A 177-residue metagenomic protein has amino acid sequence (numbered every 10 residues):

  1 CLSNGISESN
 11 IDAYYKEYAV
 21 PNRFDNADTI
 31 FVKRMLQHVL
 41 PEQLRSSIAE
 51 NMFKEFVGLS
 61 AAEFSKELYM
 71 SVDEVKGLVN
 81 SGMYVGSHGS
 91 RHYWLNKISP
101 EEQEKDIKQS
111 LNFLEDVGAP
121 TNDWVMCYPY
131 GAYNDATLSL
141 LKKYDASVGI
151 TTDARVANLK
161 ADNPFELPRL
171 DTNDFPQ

Functional and structural regions predicted by a protein language model:
C1-S81: Extended, charge-rich helix/loop segments that form flexible, surface "patches" used to engage negatively charged
S9-N10, N22, S47, N80 (+1 more regions): C-terminal active-site subregion of NodB/CE4 polysaccharide deacetylases
Y15, A19, M35, G58-A61 (+4 more regions): A near-ubiquitous, low-amplitude feature marking generic local secondary-structure context
M52-F53, R91-L95, D116: Conserved SAM-binding loop
F53, G86-G89, W124-Y130: Short beta-strand segments
K66, R91, N163-E166: Glycine-rich, flexible loop/turn motifs
S71-V75, V79-E102: Histidine/lysine/aspartate-rich catalytic loop segments that bind and position anionic ligands
